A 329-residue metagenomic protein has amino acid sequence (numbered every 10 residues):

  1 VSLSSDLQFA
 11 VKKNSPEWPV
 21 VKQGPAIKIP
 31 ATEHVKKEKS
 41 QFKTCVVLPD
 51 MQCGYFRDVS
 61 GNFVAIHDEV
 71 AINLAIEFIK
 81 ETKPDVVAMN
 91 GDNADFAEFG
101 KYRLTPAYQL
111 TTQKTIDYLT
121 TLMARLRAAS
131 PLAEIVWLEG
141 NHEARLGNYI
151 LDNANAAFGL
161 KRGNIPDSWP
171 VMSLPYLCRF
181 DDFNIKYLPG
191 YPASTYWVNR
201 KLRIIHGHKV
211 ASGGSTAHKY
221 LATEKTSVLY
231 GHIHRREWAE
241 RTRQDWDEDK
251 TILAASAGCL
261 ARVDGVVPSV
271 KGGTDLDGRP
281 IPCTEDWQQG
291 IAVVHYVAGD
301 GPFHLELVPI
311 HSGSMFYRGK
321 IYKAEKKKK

Functional and structural regions predicted by a protein language model:
V1-A124: N-terminal active-site segment of His-dependent metallophosphoesterases
S5, F9-N14, A298-R318: Short, well-ordered strand-loop elements centered on a beta-strand within folded domains, enriched for acidic residues
K36-Q41, F56-S60, H304-E325: Polar, enzyme-active/binding microenvironments
V47-P49, V86-D92, E134-N141, L188-P189 (+3 more regions): Active-site neighborhood of phospho(di)ester-bond hydrolases with catalytic His/Asp-centered motifs
F63-A65, L104-A107, N153-A156, L221-A222 (+1 more regions): Glycine-rich, phosphate-binding/catalytic loops in enzymes
F96-G190: Active-site neighborhood of divalent metal-dependent phosphoester bond hydrolases
P192-N199, R241-T242, M315: Short acidic-hydrophobic surface loop/beta-edge motif
K201-V308: Conserved beta-sheet core of the metallophosphoesterase superfamily
